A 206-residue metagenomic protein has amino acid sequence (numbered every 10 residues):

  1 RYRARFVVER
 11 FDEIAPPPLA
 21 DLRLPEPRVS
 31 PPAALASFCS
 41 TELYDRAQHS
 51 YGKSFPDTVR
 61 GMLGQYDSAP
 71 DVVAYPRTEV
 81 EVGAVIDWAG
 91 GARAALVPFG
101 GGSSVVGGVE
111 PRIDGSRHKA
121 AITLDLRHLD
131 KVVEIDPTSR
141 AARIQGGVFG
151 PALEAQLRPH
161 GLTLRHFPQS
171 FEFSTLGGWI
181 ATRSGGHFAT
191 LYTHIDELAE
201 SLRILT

Functional and structural regions predicted by a protein language model:
R1-T206: Noncatalytic alpha-helical scaffold of FAD-dependent oxidoreductases
